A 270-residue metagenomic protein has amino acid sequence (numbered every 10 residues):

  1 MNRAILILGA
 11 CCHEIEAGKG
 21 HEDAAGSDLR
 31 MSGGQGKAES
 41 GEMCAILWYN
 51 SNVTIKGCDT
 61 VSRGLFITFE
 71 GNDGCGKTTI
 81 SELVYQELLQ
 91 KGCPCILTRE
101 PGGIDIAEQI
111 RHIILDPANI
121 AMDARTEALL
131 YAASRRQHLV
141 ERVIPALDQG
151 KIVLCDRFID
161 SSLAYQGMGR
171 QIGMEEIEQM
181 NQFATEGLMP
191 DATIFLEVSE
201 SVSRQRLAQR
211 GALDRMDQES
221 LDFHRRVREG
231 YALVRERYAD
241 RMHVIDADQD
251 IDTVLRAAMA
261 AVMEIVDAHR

Functional and structural regions predicted by a protein language model:
A4, A10, A17, A24-S27 (+3 more regions): Short linear motifs in low-complexity or flexible loops
Y49-D59, L83-Y85, S201-R270: NTP-dependent small-molecule kinase module
F69: Hydrophobic anchor at the beta1->P-loop junction of P-loop NTPases
N72: P-loop (Walker A) phosphate-binding loop of NTP-binding proteins
K77: Conserved lysine of the Walker
I80: Hydrophobic positions on the alpha1 helix immediately C-terminal to the Walker A/P-loop
K91-T185: ATP-dependent small-molecule kinase phosphotransfer cores that center on conserved nucleotide phosphate-binding segments
R157, S161-E229: A glycine- and Lys/Arg-enriched "phosphate-lid" helix/loop adjacent to the NTP-binding pocket of small-molecule kinases
